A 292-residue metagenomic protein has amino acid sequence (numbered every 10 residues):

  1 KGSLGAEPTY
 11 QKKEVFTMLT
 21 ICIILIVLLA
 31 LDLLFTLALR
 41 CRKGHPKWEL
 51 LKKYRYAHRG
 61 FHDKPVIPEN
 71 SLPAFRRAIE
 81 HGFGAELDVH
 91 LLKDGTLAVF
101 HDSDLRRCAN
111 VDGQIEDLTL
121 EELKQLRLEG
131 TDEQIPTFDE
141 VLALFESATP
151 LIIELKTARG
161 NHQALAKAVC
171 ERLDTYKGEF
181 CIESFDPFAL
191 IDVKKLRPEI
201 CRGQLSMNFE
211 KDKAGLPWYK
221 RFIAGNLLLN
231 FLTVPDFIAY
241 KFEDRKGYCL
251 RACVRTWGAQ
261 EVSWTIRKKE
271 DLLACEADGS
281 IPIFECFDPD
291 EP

Functional and structural regions predicted by a protein language model:
K1-T17: Short, Lys/Arg-enriched N-terminal segments with co-localized hydrophobic residues within the first ~10-30 amino acids
F16-P292: Phosphate-group recognition and catalysis centered on beta-loop-alpha active-site segments
